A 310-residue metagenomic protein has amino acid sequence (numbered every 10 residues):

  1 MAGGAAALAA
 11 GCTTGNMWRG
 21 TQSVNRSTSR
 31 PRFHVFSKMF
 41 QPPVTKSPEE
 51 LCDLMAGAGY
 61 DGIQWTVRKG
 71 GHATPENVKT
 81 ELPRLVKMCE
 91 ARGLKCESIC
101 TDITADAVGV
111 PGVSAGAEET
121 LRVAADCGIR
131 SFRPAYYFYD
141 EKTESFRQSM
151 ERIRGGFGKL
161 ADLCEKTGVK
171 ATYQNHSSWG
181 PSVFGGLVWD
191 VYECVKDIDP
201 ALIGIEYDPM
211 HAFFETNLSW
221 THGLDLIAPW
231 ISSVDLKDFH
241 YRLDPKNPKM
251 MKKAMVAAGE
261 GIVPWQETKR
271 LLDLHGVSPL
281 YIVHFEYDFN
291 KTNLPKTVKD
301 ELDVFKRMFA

Functional and structural regions predicted by a protein language model:
G3-H34, Q41, K46-G59, V188-I203 (+1 more regions): Histidine-acidic metal/acid-base catalytic patches
G4-T14, E49-D53, M88-E90, A107-G204 (+2 more regions): Active-site acidic/histidine proton-transfer and metal-coordination neighborhood in alpha/beta enzyme cores
F33-K46, D102-S114, R147: Active-site mouth loops of central-metabolism enzymes
F36-F40, T66-G70, T101-T104, Y137-Y139 (+4 more regions): Active-site beta-loop-alpha junctions enriched in small/polar residues
Q64, S98, R133, T172 (+2 more regions): Conserved beta-strand positions in the central sheet of alpha/beta enzyme cores
Q64-V86: Glycine-rich, proline-tolerant flexible connector loops at the mouths of alpha/beta enzymes
E81-A91, G156-L163, G223, T268-L271: Catalytic-core regions built around general acid/base machinery
